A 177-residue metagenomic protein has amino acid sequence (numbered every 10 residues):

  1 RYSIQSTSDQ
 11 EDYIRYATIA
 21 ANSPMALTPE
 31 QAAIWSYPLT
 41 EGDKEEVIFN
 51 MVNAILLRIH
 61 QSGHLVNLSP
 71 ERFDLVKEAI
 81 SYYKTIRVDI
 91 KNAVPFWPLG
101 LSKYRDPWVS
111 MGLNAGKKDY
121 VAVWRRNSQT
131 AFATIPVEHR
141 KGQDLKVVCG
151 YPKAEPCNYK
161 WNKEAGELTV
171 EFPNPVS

Functional and structural regions predicted by a protein language model:
R1-N67: Glycan-recognition surfaces
A54, V121, V147: Hydrophobic, well-ordered secondary-structure elements that form the walls of internal hydrophobic environments
L56-L99: Aromatic- and carboxylate-lined catalytic core of secreted/periplasmic carbohydrate-active enzymes
G100-G142, V176: Carbohydrate-binding surface patches
V109, A131, A154, E167-E171: Radical SAM enzyme core and accessory elements
V109-L113, P156-K163: Short, exposed beta-strand/loop patches in secreted or surface proteins that constitute
E138-E155: Solvent-exposed beta-hairpin/edge-strand motifs
Y159-S177: C-terminal beta-strand-rich structural cap/linker in extracellular carbohydrate-active enzymes
